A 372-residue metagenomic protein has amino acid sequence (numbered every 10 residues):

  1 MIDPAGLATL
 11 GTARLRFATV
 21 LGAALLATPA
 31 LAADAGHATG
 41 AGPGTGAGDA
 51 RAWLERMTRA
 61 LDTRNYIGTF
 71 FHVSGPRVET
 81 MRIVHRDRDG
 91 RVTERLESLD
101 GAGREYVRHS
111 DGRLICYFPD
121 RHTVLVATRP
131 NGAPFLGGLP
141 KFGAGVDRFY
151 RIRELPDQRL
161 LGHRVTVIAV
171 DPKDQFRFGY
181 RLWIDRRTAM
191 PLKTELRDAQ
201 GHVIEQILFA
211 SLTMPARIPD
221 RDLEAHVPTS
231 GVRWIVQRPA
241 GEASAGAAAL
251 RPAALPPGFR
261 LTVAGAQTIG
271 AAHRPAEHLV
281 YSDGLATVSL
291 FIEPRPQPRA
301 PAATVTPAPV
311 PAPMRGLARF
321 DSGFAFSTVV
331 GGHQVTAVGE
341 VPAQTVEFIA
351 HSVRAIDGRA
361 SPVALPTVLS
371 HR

Functional and structural regions predicted by a protein language model:
I2, A33-H37, G44-H122, R148-R197: N-terminal mature ectodomain segment of secretory-pathway/periplasmic proteins
D3-T19: Bacterial N-terminal signal peptides that target proteins for export
R16-P29: Bacterial N-terminal signal peptides
C116-G137: Acidic/charged, solvent-exposed loop-and-adjacent secondary-structure segments enriched in E/D, K/R, S/T, and G/P
P140-R197, H202, G231-L279: Extended beta-strand-rich segments in extracellular/periplasmic secretory proteins, especially within noncatalytic
T188-M190, R197, G201-D220, G331-R372: Surface-exposed amphipathic alpha-helical segments
L208, P219-G241: Pro/Ala/Gly-rich low-complexity, hydrophilic intrinsically disordered segments
V232-H333, V341-F348, T367-R372: Short, solvent-exposed recognition patches
